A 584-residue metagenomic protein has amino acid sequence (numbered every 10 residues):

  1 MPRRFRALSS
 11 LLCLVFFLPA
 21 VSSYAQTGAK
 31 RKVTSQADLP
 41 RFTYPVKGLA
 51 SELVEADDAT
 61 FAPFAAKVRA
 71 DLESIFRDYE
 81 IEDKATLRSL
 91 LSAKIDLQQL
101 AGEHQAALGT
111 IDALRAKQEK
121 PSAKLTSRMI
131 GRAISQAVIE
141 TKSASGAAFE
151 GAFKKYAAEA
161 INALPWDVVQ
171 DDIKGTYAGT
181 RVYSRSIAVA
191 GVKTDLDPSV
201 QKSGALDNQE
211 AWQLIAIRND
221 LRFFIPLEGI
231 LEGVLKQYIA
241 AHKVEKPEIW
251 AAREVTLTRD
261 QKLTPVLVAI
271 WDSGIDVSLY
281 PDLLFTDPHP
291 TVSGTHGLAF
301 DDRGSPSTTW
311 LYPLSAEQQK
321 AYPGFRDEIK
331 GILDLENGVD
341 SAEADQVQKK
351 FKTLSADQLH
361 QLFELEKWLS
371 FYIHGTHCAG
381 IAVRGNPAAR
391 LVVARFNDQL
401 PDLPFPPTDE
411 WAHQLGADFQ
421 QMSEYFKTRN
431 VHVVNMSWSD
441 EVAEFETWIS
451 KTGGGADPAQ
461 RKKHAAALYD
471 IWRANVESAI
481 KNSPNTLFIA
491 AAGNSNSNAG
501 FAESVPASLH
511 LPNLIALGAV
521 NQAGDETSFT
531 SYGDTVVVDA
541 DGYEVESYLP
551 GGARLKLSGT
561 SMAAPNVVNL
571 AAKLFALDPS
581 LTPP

Functional and structural regions predicted by a protein language model:
A56, I95-D96: Conserved small-residue packing positions in alpha-helical repeats and bundles
T60-S74: Helix-turn-helix repeat elements of alpha-solenoid scaffolds
L91, Q98-A101: Residue at a conserved register position within TPR or TPR-like alpha-solenoid repeats
V138-F149, K236-I270, I275-T286, Q361-F371 (+1 more regions): N-terminal domain-start motif of subtilase-like serine proteases
D167-D197, F396, G542-P584: Hydrolase catalytic cores
L263, Q399-V505, A553-S558, M562-A564: Substrate-binding/access-modulating region of protease and related hydrolase catalytic domains
L263, S273-V392, D398-P407, Y425-V433 (+2 more regions): Active-site core segment of subtilase-fold serine proteases
N485, A491, G500-A576, S580: Extracellular S/T/G-rich loop segment that most often corresponds to the catalytic His/Ser-adjacent loop
